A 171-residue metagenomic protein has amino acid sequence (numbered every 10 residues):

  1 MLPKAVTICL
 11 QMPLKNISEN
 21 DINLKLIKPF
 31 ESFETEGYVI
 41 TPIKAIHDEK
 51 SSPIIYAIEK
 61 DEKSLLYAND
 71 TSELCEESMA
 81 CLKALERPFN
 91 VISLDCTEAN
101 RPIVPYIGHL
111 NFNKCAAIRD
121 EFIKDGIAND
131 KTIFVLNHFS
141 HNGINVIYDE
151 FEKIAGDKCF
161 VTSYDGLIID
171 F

Functional and structural regions predicted by a protein language model:
M1, N23-I27, I133-S140: Extended hydrophobic secondary-structure segments that form protein cores and membrane-embedded regions
M1-K25: Active-site HxH/HxHxD metal-binding segment of metal-dependent hydrolases
M1-L10, N142-I147, D170: Short, charged/polar "capping" segments at the starts of alpha-helices and the immediately preceding loops
L10-K15, K63-D70, I92: Short, charged, low-hydrophobicity "junction" segments
L14-N16, E31-S32, A57, D125-G126 (+1 more regions): Short secondary-structure boundary/capping segments
K15-N23, E36-Y38, P88, D130 (+1 more regions): A short helix-to-beta-strand connector/capping loop
L24-A84, G166-F171: Core dinuclear metal-dependent hydrolase active-site scaffold
L74-L167: Cap/insert and terminal regions of metallo-dependent hydrolase folds
